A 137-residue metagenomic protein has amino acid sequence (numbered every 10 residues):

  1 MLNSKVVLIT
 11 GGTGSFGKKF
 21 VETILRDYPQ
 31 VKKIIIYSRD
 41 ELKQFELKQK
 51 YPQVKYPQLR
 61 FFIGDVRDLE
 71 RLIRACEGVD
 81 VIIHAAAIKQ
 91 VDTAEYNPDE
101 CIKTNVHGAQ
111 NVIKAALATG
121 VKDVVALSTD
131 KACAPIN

Functional and structural regions predicted by a protein language model:
N3-V6, V79, V121: Phosphate-coordination loops involved in phosphoryl transfer and adenosine-cofactor binding
K5-Y28: N-terminal Rossmann NAD(P)H-binding glycine-rich loop of SDR-like oxidoreductase domains
P29-K43: Conserved glycine-rich Rossmann-like NAD(P)H-binding loop of the short-chain dehydrogenase/reductase
S38, F62-I63, K103: Conserved residues in the N-terminal Rossmann fold of short-chain dehydrogenase/reductase
L42, R67, K89: Adenine-nucleotide cofactor-binding loop residues
L47-Y56: Short, conserved SAM-binding/catalytic segment of Class I S-adenosyl-L-methionine-dependent methyltransferases
R60-V81: Conserved Rossmann-fold cofactor-binding substructure of NAD(P)-dependent oxidoreductases
V81-H84, I88-N137: Conserved Rossmann-fold NAD(P)-dependent oxidoreductase catalytic core, especially the SDR/UDP-sugar
